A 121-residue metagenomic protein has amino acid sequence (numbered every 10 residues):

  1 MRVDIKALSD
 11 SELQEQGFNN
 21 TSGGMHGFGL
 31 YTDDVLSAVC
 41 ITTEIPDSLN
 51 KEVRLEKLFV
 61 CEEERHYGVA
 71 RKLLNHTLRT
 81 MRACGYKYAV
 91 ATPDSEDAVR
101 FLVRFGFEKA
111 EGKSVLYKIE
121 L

Functional and structural regions predicted by a protein language model:
M1-Y31: Short amphipathic alpha-helix that is part of the acyltransferase structural core
N19-H26, T32, V39-N50, E56-L58: A conserved beta-strand-loop-helix scaffold within acyl/acetyltransferase catalytic domains
M25-G27, G112-L116: Short hydrophobic/aromatic beta-strand or adjacent loop that forms the aromatic wall/cage of a ligand/substrate-binding
Y31-D33, I119-L121: Active-site beta-strand termini and strand-to-loop segments that position acidic
V60, H66-R79: Conserved acetyl-CoA-binding loop-helix of GNAT-fold acetyltransferases
M81-D94: Conserved GNAT acetyl-CoA-binding A-motif
D94-K113: Conserved active-site alpha-helix within GNAT-family acetyltransferase domains
